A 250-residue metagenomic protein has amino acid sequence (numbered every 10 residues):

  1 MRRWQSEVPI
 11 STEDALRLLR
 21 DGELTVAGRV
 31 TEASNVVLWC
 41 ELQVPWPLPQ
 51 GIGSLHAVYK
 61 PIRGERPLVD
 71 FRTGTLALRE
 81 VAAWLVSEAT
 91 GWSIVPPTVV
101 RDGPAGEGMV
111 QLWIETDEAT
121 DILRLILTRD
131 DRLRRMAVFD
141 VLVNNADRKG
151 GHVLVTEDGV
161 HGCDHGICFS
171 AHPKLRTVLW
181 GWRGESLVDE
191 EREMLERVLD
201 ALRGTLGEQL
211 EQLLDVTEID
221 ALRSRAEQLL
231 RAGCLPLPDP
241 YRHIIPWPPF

Functional and structural regions predicted by a protein language model:
M1-R20: Juxta-kinase regulatory segment immediately upstream of eukaryotic protein kinase catalytic domains
R3, G91, L112, L179-G181 (+1 more regions): Residues in intrinsically disordered, low-complexity segments of regulatory proteins
E7, L42, S87, T116 (+2 more regions): Enriched - but not universal
V8-P9, I62-P67, S170: Active-site-flanking segments in enzyme catalytic domains
L18-L123, L133-A146, G150-G151, T156-H161 (+2 more regions): Conserved ATP-binding subdomain of kinase catalytic cores across diverse folds
R72, T156-F250: C-terminal catalytic region of ATP-dependent kinase domains
I126-R129: Helix-boundary and loop/linker segments of multi-pass membrane transporters
